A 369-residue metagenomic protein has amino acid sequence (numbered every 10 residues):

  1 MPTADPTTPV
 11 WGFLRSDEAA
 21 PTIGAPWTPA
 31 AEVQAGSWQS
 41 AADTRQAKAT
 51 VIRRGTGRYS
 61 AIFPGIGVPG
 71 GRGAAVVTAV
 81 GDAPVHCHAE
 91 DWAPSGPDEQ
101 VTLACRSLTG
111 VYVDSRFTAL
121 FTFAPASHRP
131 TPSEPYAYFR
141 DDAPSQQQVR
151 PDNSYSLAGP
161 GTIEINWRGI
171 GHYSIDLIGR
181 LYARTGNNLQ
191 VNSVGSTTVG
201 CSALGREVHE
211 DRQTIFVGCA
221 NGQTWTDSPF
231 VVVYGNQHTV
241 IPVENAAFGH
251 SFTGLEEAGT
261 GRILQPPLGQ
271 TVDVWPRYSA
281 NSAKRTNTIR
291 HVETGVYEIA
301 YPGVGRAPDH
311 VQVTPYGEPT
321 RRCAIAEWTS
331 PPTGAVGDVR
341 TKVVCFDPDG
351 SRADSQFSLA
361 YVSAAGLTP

Functional and structural regions predicted by a protein language model:
M1-P369: Extracellular receptor-binding modules and their adjoining Ser/Thr/Gly/Asp/Asn-rich linkers
